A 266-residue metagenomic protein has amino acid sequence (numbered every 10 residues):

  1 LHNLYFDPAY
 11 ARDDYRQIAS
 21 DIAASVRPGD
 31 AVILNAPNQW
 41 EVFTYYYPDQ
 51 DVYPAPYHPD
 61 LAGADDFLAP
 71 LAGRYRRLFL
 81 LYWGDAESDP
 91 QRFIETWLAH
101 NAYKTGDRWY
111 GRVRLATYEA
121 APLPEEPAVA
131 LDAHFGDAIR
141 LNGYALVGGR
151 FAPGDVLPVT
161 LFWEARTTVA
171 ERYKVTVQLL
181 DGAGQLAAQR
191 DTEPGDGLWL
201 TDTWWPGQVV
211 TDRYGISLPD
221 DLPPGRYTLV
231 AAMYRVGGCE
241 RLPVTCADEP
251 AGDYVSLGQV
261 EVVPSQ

Functional and structural regions predicted by a protein language model:
L1-Y10: Transmembrane alpha-helical segments
R12, R16-E41, Y45-Q266: C-terminal luminal/periplasmic domains and tails of membrane-associated envelope-modifying transferases
